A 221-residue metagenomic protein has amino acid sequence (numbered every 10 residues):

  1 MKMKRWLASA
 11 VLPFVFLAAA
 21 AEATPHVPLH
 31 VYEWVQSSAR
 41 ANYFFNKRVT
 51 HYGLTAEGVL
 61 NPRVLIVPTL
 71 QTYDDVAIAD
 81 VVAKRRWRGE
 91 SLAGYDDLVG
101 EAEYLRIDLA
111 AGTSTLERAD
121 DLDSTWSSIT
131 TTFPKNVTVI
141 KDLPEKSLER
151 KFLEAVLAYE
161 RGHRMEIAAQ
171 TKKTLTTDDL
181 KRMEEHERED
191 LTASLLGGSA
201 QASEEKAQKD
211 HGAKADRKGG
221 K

Functional and structural regions predicted by a protein language model:
M1-A10: Bacterial N-terminal signal peptides that target proteins for export
R5, V15, A23-T24: Generic ordered-secondary-structure signal
S9-A18: Bacterial N-terminal signal peptides
A23-E103, D108-K221: N-terminal secretory-pathway/extracellular module detecting exported/lumenal segments and adjacent signal-anchor/first
